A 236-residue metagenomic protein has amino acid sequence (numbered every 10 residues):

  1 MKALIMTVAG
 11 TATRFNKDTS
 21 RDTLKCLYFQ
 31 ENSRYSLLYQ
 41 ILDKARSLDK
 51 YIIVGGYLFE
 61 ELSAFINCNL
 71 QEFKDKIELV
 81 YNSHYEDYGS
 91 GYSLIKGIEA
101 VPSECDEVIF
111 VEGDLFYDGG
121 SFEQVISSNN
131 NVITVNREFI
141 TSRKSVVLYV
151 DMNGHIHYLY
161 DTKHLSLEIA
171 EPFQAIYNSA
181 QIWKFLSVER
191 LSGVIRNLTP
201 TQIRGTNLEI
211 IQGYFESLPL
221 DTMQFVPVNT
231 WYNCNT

Functional and structural regions predicted by a protein language model:
M1-L62: N-terminal glycine-rich phosphate-binding loop and ensuing alpha1 helix
K2-L4, F173-T236: Conserved alpha/beta core of the MobA/IspD/sugar-nucleotide pyrophosphorylase nucleotidyltransferase superfamily
A3, D49-I52, K76, E107 (+1 more regions): Residues at the starts of beta-strands that form the adenosine-phosphate
G10, D114, T236: Active-site glycine-centered loops adjacent to acidic/histidine catalytic or metal-binding residues that shape
G56, V80-S83, V226-V228: Conserved beta-strand termini and adjacent loop/short-helix elements that scaffold enzyme active sites in alpha/beta
L58-I77: Acidic donor-binding segment of Leloir-type glycosyltransferases
K74-M152: Conserved beta-loop-beta/alpha segment of the NTase-like Rossmann-fold superfamily that binds/positions NTPs
D118-Q202: Conserved core of the sugar-phosphate nucleotidyltransferase
